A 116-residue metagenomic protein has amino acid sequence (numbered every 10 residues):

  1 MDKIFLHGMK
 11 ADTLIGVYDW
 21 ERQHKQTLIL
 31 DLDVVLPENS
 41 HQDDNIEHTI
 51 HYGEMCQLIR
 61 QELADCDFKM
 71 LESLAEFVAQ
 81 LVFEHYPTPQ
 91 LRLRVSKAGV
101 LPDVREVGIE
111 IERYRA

Functional and structural regions predicted by a protein language model:
M1-A116: N-terminal, polar/charged subdomain of small-to-medium soluble alpha/beta proteins
